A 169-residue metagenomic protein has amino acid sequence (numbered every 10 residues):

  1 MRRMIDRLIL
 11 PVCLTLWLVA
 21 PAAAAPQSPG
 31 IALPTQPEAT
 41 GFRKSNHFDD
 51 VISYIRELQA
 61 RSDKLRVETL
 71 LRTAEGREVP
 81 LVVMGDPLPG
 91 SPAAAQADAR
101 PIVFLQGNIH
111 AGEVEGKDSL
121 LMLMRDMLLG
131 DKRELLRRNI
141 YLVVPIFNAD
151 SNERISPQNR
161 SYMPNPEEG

Functional and structural regions predicted by a protein language model:
M1-R3: Short, Lys/Arg-rich N-terminal segment immediately upstream of the first membrane anchor
I5-D6, A24-G169: Structured catalytic-domain cores with a bias toward divalent-metal coordination
I9-A20: Bacterial N-terminal signal peptides
